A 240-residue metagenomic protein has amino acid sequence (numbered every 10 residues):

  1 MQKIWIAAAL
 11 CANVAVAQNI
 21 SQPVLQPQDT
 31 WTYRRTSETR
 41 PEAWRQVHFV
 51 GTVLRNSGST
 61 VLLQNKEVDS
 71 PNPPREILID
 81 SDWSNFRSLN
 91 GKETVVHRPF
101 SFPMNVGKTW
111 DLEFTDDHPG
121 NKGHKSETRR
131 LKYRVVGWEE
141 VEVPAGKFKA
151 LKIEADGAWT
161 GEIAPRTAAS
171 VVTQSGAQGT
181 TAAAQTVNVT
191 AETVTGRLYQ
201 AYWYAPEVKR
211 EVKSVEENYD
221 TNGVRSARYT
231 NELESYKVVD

Functional and structural regions predicted by a protein language model:
W5-A17: Hydrophobic h-region of N-terminal signal peptides that target proteins for export in Gram-negative bacteria
Q18-I77, S88-G91, D116-D240: Acidic, serine/threonine-rich low-complexity disordered tracts
I79-H124: Surface-exposed acidic loop/strand-edge motifs in secreted or periplasmic proteins that form small linear binding
